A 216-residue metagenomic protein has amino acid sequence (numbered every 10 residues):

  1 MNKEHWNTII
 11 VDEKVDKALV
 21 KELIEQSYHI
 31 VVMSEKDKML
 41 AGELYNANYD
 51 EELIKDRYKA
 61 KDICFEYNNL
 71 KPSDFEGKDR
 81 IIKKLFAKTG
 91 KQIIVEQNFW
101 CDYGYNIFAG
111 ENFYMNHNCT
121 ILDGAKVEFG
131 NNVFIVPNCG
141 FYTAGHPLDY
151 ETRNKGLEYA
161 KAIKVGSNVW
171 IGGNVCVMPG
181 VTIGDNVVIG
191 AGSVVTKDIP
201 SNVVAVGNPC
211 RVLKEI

Functional and structural regions predicted by a protein language model:
M1-M33: Charge-dense, helix-prone N-terminal extensions
E4-T8, E96, N116: Short, solvent-exposed beta-strand edge segments and adjacent coil->beta transition regions
M33-Q92, C210-K214: Terminal amphipathic alpha-helical/low-complexity segments used for targeting or macromolecular assembly
I81, Q97-W100: Arg/Lys-rich RNA-binding interfaces used to dock onto structured RNA substrates
F99-G110, Y114-I183, N208-C210, K214-I216: Flexible, glycine/small-residue-enriched loop-and-beta-strand segment within the central core of proteins
W170, V188, V204-V206: Short-chain dehydrogenase/reductase
G184-V187, P200-N202: Conserved catalytic segment of ABC-fold P-loop ATPases
